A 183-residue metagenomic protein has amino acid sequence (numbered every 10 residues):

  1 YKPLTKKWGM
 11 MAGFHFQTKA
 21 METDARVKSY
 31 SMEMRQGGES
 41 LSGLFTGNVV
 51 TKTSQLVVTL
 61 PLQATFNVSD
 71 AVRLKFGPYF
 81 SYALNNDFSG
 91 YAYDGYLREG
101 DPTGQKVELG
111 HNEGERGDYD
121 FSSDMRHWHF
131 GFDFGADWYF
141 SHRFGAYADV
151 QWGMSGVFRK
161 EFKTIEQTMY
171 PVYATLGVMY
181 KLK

Functional and structural regions predicted by a protein language model:
K2, T59-L60, G77, Y170: Hydrophobic alpha-helix-in-membranes signature
K2-K6, F66-D70, F140-H142, L182: Outer-membrane beta-barrel strand-turn architecture
K7-M10, A71-L74, H142-A148: Repeated loop/turn-to-beta-strand initiation elements of outer-membrane beta-barrel proteins
A12-T18, F76-Y82, A148-W152: Transmembrane beta-barrel strands of outer-membrane/channel proteins
K19-Q55, A83-H129, G156-Y173: Extracellular/periplasm-exposed beta-strand and loop segments of Gram-negative cell-envelope proteins, dominated by
L56-L62, F130-F134, V172-L176: Hydrophobic, lipid-facing positions within transmembrane beta-strands of outer-membrane proteins
D137-Y139, R143-S155: A hydrophobic membrane-anchoring alpha-helix module
W138-H142, Y170-K183: Outer-membrane beta-barrel "beta-signal"
